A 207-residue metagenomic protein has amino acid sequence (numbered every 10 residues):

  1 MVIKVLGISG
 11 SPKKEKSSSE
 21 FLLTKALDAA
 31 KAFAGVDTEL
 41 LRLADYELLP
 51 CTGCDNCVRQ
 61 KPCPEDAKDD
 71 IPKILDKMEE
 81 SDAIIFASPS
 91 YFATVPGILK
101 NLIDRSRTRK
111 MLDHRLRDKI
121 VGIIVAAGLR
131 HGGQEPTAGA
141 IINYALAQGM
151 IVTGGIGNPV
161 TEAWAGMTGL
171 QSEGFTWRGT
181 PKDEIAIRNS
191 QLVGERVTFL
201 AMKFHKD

Functional and structural regions predicted by a protein language model:
M1-R115, E162-A165, G169, E173-D207: N-terminal beta1-alpha1-beta2 submodule of the flavodoxin-like/Rossmannoid cofactor-binding fold
G97, M111-E162: Short, glycine-/small-residue-rich phosphate/pyrophosphate-handling segment
